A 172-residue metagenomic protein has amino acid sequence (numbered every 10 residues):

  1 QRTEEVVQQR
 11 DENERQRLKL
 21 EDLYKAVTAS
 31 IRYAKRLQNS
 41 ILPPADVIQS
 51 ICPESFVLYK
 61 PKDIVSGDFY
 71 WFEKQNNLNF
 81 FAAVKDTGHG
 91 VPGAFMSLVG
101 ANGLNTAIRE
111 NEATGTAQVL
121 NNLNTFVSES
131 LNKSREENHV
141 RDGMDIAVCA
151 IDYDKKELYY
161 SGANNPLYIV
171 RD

Functional and structural regions predicted by a protein language model:
Q1-V7: N-terminal membrane insertion elements
E12-D172: … and, occasionally, acidic/histidine-rich disordered N-termini of signaling adaptors
